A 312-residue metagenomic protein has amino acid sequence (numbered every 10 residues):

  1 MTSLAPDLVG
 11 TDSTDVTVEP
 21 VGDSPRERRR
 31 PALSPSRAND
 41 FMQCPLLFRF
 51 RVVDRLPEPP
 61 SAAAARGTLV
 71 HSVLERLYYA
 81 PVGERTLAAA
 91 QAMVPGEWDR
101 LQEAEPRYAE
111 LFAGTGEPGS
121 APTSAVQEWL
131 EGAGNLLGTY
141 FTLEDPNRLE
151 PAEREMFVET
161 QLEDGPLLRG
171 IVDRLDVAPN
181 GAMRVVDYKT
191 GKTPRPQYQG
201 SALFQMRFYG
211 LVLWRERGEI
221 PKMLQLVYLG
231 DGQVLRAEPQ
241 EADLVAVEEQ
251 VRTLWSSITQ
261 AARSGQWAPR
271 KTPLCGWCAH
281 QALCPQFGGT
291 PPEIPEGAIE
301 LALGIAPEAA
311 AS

Functional and structural regions predicted by a protein language model:
M1-A64, L303-S312: C-terminal, charged and often intrinsically disordered regions of DNA end-processing helicases and nucleases
A32, N180, L213-S312: Metal-dependent nuclease catalytic regions and adjoining charged, substrate-binding loops involved in nucleic-acid end
P45-E58, G116, V185, G191 (+1 more regions): Short amphipathic alpha-helical segments and their helix-coil junctions
D54-A63, A80-R85, P196, G265-Q266: Short, polar/flexible loop-turn hinges at active-site or ligand-entry regions and domain interfaces
A62, R66, V70, W129 (+2 more regions): Hydrophobic (often cysteine-bearing) scaffold residues that line and stabilize catalytic clefts of nucleotide/cofactor
L69-A80, S257, A261: Solvent-exposed, amphipathic alpha-helical segments
V73-R154: A non-catalytic, helix-rich entry segment at domain boundaries
P151-A152, M156-E249, T253: Mg2+/Mn2+-dependent nuclease catalytic core
